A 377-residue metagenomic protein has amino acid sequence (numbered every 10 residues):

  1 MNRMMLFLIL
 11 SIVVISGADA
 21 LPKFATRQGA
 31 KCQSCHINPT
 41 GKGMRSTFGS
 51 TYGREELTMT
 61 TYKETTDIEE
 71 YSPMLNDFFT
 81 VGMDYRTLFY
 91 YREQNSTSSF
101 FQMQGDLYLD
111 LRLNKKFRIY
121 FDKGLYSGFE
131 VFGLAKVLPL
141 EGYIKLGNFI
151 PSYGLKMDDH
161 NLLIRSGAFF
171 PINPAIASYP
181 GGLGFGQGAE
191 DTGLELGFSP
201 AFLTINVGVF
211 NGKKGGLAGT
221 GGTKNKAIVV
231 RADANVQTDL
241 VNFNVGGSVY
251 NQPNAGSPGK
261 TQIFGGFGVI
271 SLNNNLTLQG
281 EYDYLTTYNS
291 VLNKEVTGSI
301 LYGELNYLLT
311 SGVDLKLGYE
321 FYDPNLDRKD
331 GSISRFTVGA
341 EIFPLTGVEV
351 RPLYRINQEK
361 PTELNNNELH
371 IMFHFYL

Functional and structural regions predicted by a protein language model:
G29-P39: The canonical Cys-X-X-Cys-His
K31, I342-F343, N365-L377: Outer-membrane beta-barrel "beta-signal"
G43, F89-N95, F129, S152-K156 (+7 more regions): Gram-negative outer-membrane beta-barrel proteins
G43-M44, L75-Y91, N95-G215, K224-V229 (+4 more regions): Outer membrane beta-barrel
T66-S72, L113-K115, V137-P139, P200-F202 (+9 more regions): Outer-membrane beta-barrel proteins
S96-S99, G124, G184-G188, G219-N225 (+5 more regions): Replace "Gram-negative outer membrane beta-barrel proteins" with "bacterial and organellar outer membrane beta-barrel
D106-Y108, F132-L134, E195-G197, R231-D233 (+6 more regions): Outer-membrane beta-barrel architecture
T223-N225, D233-N325: Detector for outer-membrane/organellar transmembrane beta-barrel domains, recognizing the amphipathic beta-strand
